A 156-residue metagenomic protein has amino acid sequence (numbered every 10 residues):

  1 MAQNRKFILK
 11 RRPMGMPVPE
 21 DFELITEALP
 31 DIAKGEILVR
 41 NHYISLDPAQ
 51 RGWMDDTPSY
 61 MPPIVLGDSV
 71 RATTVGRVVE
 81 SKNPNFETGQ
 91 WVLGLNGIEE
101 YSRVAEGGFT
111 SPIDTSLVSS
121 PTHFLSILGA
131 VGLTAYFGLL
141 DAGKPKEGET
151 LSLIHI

Functional and structural regions predicted by a protein language model:
M1-Q3: Basic/polar N-terminal segments that are highly enriched at the extreme N-terminus, encompassing both cleavable
R5, E36-L38, T150: Residues that mark the start of a beta-strand
K6, N41, A135: Terminal peptide-recognition signature
K10-G15, I44-L46: Short polar catalytic/cofactor-binding loops
P17-A28: Short glycine/threonine/proline-enriched tight-turn/helix- or strand-capping micro-motif at secondary-structure
A28-L46, M54-I98: Glycine-rich beta-strand-centered segment in the early N-terminal region that forms part of a ligand/cofactor-binding
A72-R77, E87-S152: NAD(P)H dinucleotide-binding glycine-rich loop of Rossmann-like/cofactor-binding domains, especially the beta1-alpha1
I154-I156: Conserved small/polar residues in nucleotide/adenosyl-binding loops
